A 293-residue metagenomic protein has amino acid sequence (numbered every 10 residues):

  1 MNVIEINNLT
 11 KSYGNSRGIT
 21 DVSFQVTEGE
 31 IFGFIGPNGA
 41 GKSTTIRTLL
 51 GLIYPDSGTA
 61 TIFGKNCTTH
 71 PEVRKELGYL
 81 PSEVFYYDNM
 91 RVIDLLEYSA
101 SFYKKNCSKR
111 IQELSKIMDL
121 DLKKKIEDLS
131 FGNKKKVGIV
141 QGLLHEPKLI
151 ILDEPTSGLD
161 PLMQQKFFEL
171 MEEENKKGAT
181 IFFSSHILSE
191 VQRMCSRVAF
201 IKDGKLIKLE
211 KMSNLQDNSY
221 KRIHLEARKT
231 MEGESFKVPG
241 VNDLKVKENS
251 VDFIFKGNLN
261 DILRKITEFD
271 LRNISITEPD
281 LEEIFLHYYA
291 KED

Functional and structural regions predicted by a protein language model:
P37-G41: Walker A (P-loop) phosphate-binding loop of ABC-type ATPase nucleotide-binding domains
G58-V73: Conserved ABC transporter NBD signature motif
S108-D128: Conserved ABC nucleotide-binding domain
I150-E154, L159: Catalytic Walker B motif of ABC-type/P-loop ATPase nucleotide-binding domains
F167-I254: ABC transporter nucleotide-binding domain
K221-D293: Short, charged/small-residue-rich alpha-helical element at the C-terminal edge of ABC transporter nucleotide-binding
